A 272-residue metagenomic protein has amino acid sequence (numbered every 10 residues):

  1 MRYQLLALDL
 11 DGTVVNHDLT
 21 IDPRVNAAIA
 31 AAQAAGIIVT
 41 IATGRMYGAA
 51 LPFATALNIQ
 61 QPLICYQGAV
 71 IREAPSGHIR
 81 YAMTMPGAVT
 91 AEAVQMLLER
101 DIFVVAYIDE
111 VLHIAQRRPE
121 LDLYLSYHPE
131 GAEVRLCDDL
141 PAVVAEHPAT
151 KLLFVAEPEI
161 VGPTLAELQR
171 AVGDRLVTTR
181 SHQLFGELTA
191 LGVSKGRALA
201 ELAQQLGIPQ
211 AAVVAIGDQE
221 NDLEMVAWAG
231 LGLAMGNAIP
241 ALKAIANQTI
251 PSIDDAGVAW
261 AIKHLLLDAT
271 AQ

Functional and structural regions predicted by a protein language model:
M1-L5, D22, A34, E187-Q272: Mg2+-dependent phosphoryl-transfer enzymes with acidic/Ser/Thr/Gly-rich catalytic loops
R2-H17: Asp-based phosphoryl-transfer active-site loop
T20-L125: Active-site phosphate-binding/coordination module
V25, A50-A54, T164, L168 (+3 more regions): Hydrophobic packing residues within well-ordered alpha-helices of enzyme cores
Y47-A50, T90, A149, V161 (+3 more regions): A general structural signal for well-ordered alpha-helical segments in protein cores
L57-I59, Y66-Q67, P75, A171-D174 (+2 more regions): Short, structured coil segments at secondary-structure junctions
M96, R100-I216, E220, M225 (+1 more regions): Conserved acidic, metal-coordinating active-site core of Asp-based, Mg2+-dependent phosphoryl-transfer enzymes
